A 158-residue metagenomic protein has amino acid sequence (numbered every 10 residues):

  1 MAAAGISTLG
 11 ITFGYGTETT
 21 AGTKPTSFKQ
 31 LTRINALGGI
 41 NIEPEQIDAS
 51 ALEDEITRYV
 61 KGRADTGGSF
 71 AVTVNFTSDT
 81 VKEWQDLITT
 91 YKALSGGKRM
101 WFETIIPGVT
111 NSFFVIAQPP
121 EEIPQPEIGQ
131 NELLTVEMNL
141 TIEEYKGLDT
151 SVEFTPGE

Functional and structural regions predicted by a protein language model:
A2-F76, P119-E132: Solvent-exposed edge beta-strands and adjacent loop segments that serve as assembly or binding interfaces
F13, T57, T89, N111-S112 (+1 more regions): Intrinsically disordered, low-complexity segments enriched in small/polar residues
T66-F70, G96-M100, V136: A generic structural signal for short beta-strands and their flanking turns/coil linkers
F76-D79, Y145: Acidic glycine-/aspartate-rich tracts in secreted/extracellular proteins
K82-I116: Short, acidic/charged, Gly/Pro-enriched secondary-structure junctions
E103-D149: Short beta-strand and beta-hairpin "edge-sheet" elements
T150-E158: Intrinsically disordered, low-complexity terminal/linker regions enriched in Pro/Ser/Gly and acidic residues
